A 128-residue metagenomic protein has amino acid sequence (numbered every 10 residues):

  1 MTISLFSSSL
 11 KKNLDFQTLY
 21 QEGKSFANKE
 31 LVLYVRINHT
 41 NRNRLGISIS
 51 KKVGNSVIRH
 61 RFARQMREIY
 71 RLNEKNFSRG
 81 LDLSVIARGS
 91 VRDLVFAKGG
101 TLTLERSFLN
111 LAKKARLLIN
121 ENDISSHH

Functional and structural regions predicted by a protein language model:
M1-H128: Positively charged, solvent-exposed patches that mediate nucleic-acid binding
